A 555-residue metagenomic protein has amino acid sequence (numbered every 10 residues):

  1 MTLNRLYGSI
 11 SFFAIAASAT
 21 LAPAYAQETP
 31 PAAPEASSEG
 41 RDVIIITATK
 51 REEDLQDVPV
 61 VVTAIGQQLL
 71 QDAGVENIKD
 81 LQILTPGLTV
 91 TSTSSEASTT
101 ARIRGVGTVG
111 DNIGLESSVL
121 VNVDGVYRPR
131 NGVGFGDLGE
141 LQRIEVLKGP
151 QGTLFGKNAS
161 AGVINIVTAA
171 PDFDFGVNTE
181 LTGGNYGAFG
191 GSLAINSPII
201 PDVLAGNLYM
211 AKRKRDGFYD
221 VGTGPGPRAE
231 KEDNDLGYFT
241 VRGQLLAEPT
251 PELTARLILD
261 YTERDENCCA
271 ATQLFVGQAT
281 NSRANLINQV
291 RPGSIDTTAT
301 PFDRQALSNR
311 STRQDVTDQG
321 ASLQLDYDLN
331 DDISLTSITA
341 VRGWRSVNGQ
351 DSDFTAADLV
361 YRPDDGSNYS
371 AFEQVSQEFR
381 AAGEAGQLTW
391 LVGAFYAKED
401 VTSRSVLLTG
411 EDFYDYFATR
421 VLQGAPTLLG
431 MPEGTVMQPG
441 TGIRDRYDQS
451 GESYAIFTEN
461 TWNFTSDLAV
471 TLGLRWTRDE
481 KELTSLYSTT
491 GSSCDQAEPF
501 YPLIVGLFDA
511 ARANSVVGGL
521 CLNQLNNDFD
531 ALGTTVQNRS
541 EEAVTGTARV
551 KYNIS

Functional and structural regions predicted by a protein language model:
M1-A73, K79-T85, P251, A321: N-terminal Sec signal peptide and the immediately downstream disordered periplasmic leader that contains the TonB box
T47, K79, I83-V126, Q142: Extracytoplasmic beta-strand/coil segments of soluble accessory domains associated with Gram-negative outer-membrane
V75, I199-D202, R213, E248-E252 (+4 more regions): Outer-membrane beta-barrel channels and translocator barrels
T99, E116-S118, R130, G139-Q142 (+7 more regions): Outer-membrane beta-barrel translocator/receptor signature
F173-D174, T182, P198-T297, S308-R310 (+5 more regions): Periplasmic-side early beta-strands and strand-to-turn transitions of outer-membrane beta-barrels
G176-L181, P225-K231, L307-S311, Y361-S367 (+4 more regions): Extracellular loop and loop/strand-boundary signature of outer-membrane beta-barrel proteins
L246-T250, A381, G393-A397, Q449-S555: Structural signature of Gram-negative outer-membrane beta-barrels, strongest in the C-terminal barrel of TonB-dependent
Q314-T317, L329-F457, W462, L483-S485 (+1 more regions): Replace "related TpsB outer-membrane translocases also match" with "some related outer-membrane beta-barrels such as
